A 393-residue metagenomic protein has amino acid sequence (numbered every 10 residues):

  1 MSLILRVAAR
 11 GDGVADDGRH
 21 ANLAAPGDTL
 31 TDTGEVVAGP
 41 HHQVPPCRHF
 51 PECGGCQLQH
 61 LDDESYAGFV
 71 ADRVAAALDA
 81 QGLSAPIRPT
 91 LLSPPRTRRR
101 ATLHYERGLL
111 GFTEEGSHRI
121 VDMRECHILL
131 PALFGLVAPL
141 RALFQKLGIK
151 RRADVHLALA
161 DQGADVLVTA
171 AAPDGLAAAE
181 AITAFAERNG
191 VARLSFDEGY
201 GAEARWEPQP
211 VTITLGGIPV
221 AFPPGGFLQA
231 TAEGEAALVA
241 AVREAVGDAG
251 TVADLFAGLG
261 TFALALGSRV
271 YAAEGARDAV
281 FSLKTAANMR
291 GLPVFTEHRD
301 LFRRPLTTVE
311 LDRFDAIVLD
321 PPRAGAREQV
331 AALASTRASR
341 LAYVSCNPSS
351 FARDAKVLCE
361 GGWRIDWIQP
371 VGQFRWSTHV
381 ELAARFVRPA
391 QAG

Functional and structural regions predicted by a protein language model:
M1-A9, K146, P173-G393: Rossmann-like S-adenosyl-L-methionine
M1-P51, S117: Terminal RNA-binding accessory module
V37-V44, P51-R152: Extended interfacial segments that mediate partner engagement and assembly in macromolecular machines
R88-P94, V155-L157, G199-A202, Q369-Q373: Short, solvent-exposed loop/turn elements at beta->coil junctions and helix N-caps that rim active or binding pockets
R99, A164, G250: Nucleotide donor/acceptor-binding cores
R151-L159, L194-S195: A short glycine-rich, hydrophobically flanked beta-strand micro-motif that places a catalytic Asp/Glu for divalent metal
